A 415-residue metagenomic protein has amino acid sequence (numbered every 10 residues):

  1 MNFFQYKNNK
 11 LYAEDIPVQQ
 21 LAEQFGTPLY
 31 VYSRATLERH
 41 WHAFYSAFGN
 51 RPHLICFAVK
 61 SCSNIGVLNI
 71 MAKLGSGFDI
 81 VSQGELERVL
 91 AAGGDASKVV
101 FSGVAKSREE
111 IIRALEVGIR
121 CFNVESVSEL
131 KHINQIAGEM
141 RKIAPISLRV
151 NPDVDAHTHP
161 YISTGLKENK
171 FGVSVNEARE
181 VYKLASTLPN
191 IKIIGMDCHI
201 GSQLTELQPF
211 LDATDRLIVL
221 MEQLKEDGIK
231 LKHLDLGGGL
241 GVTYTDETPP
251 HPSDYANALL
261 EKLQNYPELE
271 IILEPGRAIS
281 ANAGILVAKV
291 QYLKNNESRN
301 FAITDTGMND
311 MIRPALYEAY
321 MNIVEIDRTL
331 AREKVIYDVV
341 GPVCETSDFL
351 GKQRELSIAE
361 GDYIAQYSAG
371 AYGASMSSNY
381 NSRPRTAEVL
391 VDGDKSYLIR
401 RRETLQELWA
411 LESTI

Functional and structural regions predicted by a protein language model:
M1-A144, K183-K192, V219, E226 (+1 more regions): A charged N-terminal "starter" segment
P17, S33-T36, H40, S63-V67 (+18 more regions): General structural feature for long, well-ordered alpha-helical segments within catalytic domains of soluble enzymes
L37, K60, S82, A114 (+7 more regions): Conserved, mostly hydrophobic/aromatic
V59-S63, G84-E85, A105-K106, S126-S128 (+5 more regions): Active-site-proximal loop/turn and secondary-structure-junction residues that shape catalytic pockets, frequently
L68, A91, I111-E116, I133-I136 (+6 more regions): Short acidic, glycine/serine/threonine-rich loops at helix termini
F78-D79, V99, F122, M196 (+3 more regions): Hydrophobic residues within beta-strands of alpha/beta enzymes
P152-Y292, L350, E355, N381-R383 (+1 more regions): Active-site loop/helix belt of alpha/beta enzymes
L260, L269-I415: Charged (often Lys/Glu-rich) extended helix/loop segments that serve as interaction or gating elements
